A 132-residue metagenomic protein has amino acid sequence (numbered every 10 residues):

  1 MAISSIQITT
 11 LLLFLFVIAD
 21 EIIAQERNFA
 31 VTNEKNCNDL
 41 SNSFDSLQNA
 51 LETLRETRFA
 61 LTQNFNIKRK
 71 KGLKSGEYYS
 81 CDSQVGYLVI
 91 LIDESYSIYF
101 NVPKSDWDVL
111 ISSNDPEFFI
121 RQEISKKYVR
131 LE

Functional and structural regions predicted by a protein language model:
M1-R27: Bacterial Sec-dependent N-terminal signal peptides
E26-E132: Acidic/histidine-enriched, beta-strand-rich ligand/metal-binding domains
